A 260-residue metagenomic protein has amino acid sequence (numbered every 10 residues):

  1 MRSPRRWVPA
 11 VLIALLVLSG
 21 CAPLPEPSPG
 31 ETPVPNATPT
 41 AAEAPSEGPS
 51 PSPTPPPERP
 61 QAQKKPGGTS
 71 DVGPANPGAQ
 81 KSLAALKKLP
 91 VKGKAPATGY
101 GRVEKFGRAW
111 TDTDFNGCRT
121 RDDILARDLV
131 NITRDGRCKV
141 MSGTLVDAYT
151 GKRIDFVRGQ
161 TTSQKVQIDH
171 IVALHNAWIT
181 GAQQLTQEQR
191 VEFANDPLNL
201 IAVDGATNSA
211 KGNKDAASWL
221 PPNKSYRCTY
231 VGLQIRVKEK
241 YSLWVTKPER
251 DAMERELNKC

Functional and structural regions predicted by a protein language model:
M1-P25, A37: Secretory targeting and sorting signals
P4, L12-L15, P55, G78 (+2 more regions): Charge-biased, low-complexity intrinsically disordered regions
G20-K88, R255, C260: N-terminal low-complexity, Pro/Thr-rich disordered segments that flank secretion/membrane-targeting signals
A62-F156, H175-N176: Cell wall/extracellular polymer interaction/catalysis modules
Y149, R153-C260: Domain-level detector of nuclease and nuclease-like folds in predominantly extracellular/periplasmic contexts
